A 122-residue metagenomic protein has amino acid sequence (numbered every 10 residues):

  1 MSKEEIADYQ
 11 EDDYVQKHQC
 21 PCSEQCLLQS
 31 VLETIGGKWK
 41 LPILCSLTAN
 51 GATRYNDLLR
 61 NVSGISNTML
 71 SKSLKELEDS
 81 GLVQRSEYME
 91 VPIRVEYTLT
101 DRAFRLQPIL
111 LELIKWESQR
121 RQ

Functional and structural regions predicted by a protein language model:
M1-I35: N-terminal leader segment of winged-helix/HTH proteins
C22-M69, E90, E96: N-terminal helix-turn-helix DNA-binding core of bacterial DNA-binding proteins
G37, L41, K75, F104 (+1 more regions): Generic detection of well-ordered alpha-helical segments
C45, S80, I109-R121: Alpha-helical linker/hinge and terminal dimerization helices associated with HTH transcriptional regulators
L70, L74-L77: Basic amphipathic alpha-helical segments that dock to polyanions
M89-E112: Basic, amphipathic "hinge/linker" alpha-helix immediately C-terminal to the N-terminal HTH DNA-binding motif
